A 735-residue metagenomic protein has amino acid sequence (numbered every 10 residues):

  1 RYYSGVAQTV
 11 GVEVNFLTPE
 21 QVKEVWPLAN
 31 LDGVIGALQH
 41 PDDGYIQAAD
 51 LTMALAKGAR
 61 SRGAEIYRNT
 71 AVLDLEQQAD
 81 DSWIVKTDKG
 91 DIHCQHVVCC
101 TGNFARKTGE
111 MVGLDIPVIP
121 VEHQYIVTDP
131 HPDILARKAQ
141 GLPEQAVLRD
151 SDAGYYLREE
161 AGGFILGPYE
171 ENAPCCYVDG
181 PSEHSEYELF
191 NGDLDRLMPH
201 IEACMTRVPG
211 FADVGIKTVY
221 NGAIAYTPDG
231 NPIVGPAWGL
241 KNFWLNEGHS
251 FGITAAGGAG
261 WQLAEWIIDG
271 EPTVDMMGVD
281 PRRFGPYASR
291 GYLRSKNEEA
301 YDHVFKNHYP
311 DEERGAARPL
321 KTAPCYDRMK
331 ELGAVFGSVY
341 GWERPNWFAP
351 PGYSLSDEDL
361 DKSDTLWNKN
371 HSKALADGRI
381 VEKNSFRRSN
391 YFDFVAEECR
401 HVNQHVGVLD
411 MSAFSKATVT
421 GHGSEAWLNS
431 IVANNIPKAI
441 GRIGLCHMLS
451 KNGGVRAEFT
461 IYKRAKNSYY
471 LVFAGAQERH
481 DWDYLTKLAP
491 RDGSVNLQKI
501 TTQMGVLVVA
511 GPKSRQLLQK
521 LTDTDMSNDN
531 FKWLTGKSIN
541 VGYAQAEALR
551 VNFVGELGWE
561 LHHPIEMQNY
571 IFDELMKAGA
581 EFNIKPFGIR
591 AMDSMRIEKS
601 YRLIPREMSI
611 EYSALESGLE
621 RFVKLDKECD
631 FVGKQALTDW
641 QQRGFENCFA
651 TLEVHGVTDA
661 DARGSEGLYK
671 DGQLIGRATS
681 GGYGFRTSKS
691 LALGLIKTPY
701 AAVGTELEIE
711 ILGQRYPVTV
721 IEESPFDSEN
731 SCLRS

Functional and structural regions predicted by a protein language model:
R1-V25, D152-L157, A161-G163, E298-P310 (+2 more regions): Dinucleotide-binding Rossmann-like beta1-alpha1 core, especially the glycine-rich loop that anchors the ADP
W26-R62, I84, P181-E188, K241-E247: Helix-loop-beta segment of a Rossmann-like dinucleotide-binding subdomain
L38-H96, C100, F104, G257: Helical element adjacent to the flavin cofactor pocket in flavoenzyme catalytic cores
D43-Y45, G154, N221-T227, L240-A256 (+4 more regions): Glycine-rich phosphate/pyrophosphate-binding beta-alpha loops
D91-E144, V274, Q568, K585-P586: Central helical "cap/lid" subdomain
L114-Q140, P199, T418, G505 (+3 more regions): Central beta-strand plus flanking loop segment that forms part of the substrate or channel wall within the catalytic
D152, A161, Y177, E183-K321: C-terminal catalytic lobe of FAD-dependent flavoproteins
V274-D275, V279-S735: Glycine/proline-enriched, intrinsically flexible loops and inter-domain linkers
